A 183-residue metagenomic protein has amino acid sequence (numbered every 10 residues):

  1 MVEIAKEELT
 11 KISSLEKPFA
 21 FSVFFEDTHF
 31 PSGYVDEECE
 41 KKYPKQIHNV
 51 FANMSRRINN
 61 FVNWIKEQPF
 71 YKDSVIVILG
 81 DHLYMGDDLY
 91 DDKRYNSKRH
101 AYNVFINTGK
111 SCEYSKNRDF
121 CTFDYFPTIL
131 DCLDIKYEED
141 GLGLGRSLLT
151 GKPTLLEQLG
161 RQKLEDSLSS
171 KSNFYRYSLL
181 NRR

Functional and structural regions predicted by a protein language model:
M1-R183: Solvent-exposed soluble domains appended to multi-pass membrane proteins
